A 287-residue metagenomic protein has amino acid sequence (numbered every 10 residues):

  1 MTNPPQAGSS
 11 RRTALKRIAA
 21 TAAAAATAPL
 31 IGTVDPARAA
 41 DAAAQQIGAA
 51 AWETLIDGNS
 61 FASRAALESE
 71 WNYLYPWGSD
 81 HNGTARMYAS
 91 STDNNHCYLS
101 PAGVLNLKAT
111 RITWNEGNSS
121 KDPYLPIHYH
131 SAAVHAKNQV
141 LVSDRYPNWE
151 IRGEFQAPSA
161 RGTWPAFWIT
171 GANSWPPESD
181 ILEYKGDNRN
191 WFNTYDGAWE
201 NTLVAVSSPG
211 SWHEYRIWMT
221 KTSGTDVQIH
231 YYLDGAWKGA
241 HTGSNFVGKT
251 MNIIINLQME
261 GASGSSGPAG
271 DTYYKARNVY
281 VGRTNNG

Functional and structural regions predicted by a protein language model:
M1-T13, A20-R38: N-terminal secretory signal peptides
R17, D41-W149, I181-G186, L257 (+2 more regions): Low-complexity, Ser/Thr/Pro/Gly-rich disordered linker/stalk regions
F61, W212-K221, I229-Y231: Short tryptophan-centered beta-strand motifs in secreted/extracellular beta-sheet-rich domains of glycan-recognition
E70-Y73, T225-K275, T284: Aromatic sugar-binding interfaces of carbohydrate-active proteins
I112, E154-A160, T170, T220: Solvent-exposed strand-to-loop "edge" motifs in beta-rich extracellular domains
R161-I169, D226-V227: Beta-strand acidic-aromatic groove motif in beta-rich domains, primarily in extracellular
F167-F192: Glycan-recognition/cleft segments
Y195-W212: Short, aromatic/His-centered strand-loop micro-motif at the edge of beta-sheets
